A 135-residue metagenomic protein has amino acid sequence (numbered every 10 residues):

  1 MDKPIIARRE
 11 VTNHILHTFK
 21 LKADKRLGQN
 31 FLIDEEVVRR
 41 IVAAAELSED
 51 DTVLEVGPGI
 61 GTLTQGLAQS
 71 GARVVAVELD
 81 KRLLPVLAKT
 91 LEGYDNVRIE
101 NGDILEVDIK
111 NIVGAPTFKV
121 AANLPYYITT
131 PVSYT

Functional and structural regions predicted by a protein language model:
M1-Y134: Catalytic cores of RNA-modifying enzymes
